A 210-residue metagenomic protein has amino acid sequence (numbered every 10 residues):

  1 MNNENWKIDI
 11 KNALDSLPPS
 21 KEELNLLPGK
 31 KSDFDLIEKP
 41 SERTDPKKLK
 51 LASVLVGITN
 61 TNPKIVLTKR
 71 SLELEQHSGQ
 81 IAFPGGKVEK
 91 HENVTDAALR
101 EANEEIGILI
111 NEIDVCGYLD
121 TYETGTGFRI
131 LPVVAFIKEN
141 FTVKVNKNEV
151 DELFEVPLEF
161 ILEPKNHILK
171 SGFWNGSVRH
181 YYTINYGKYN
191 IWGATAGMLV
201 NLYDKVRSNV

Functional and structural regions predicted by a protein language model:
M1-Q80, K87-E104, I108-N140, G172-V210: N-terminal leader/linker segments that precede catalytic domains of diphosphate-processing enzymes
V145-G187: NUDIX/MutT-family hydrolases
